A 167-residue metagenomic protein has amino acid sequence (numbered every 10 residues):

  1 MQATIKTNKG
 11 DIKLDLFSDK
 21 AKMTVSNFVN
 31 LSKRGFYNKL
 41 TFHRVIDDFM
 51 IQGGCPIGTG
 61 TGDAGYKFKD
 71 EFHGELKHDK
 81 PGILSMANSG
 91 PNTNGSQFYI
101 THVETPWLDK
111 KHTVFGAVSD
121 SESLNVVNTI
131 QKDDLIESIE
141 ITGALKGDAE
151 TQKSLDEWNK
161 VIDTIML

Functional and structural regions predicted by a protein language model:
M1-L167: Cyclophilin-like peptidyl-prolyl cis-trans isomerases
